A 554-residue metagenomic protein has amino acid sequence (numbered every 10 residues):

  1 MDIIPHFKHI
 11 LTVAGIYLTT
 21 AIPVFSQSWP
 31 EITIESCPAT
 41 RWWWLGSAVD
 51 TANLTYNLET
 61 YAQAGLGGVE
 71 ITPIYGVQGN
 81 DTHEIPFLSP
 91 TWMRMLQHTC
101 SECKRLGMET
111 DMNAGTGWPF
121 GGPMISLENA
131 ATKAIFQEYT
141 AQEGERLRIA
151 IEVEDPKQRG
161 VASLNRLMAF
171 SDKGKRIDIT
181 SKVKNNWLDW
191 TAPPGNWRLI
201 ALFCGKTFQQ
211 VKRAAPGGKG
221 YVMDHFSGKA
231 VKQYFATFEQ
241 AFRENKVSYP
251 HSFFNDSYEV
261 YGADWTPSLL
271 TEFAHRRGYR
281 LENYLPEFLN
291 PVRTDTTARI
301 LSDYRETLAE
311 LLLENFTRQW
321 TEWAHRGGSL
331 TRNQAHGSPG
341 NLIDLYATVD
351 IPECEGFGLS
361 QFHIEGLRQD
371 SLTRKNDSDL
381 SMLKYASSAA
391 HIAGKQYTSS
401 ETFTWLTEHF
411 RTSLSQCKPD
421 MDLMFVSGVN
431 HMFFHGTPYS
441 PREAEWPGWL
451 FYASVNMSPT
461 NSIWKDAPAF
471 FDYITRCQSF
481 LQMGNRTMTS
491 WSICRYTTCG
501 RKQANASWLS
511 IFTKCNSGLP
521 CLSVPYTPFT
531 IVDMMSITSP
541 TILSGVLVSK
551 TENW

Functional and structural regions predicted by a protein language model:
M1-Q27: Bacterial Sec-dependent N-terminal signal peptides
F25-V69: Mature N-terminal segment immediately following signal peptide/propeptide cleavage in secreted/periplasmic
A39, T55, G68, F87-W118 (+7 more regions): Carbohydrate-binding surfaces of carbohydrate-active enzymes
W43-A52, M223, L406-S413: Active-site mouth loops of central-metabolism enzymes
I74-S181, W190, L199-F203, Q210-K212 (+1 more regions): Acidic/aromatic-lined carbohydrate-recognition and catalytic surfaces of CAZymes acting on diverse glycans
G160-V161, R166-P216, Y284-L311, S387 (+1 more regions): Alpha-amylase-like alpha-glycosidases and glucanotransferases acting on alpha-linked glucans and related
P194-M223, L345-D370: Aromatic- and acid-rich polysaccharide-binding/catalytic face of secreted or lumenal carbohydrate-active enzymes
